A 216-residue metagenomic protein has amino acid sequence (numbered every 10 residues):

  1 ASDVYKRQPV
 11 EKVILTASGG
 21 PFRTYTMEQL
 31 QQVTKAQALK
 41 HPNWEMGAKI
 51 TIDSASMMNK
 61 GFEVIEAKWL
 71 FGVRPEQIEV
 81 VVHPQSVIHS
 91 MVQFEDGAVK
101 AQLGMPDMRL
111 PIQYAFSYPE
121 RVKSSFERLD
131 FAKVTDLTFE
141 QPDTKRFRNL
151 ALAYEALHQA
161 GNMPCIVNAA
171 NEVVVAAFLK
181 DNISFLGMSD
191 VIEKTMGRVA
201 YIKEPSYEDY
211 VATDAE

Functional and structural regions predicted by a protein language model:
S2-E216: Catalytic, metal-anchored helix/loop core of enzyme active sites in primary metabolism
